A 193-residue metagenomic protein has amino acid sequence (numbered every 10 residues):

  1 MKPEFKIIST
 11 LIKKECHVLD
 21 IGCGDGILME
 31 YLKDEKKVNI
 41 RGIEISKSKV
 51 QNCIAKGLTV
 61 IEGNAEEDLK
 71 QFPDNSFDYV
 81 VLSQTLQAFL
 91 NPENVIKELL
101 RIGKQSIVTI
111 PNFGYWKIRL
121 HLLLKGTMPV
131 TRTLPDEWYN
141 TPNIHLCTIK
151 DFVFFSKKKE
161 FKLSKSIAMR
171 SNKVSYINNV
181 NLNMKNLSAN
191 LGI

Functional and structural regions predicted by a protein language model:
M1-E15: Conserved alpha-helix/loop element of class I SAM-dependent methyltransferases that forms part of the SAM/SAH-binding
K14, N75-S76, I102: Alpha-helix C-terminal capping/helix-to-coil transition sites in glycosyltransferase folds
G22-G24: Class I SAM-dependent methyltransferase "Motif I" SAM/SAH-binding loop
I27, Y31-D68: Class I SAM-dependent methyltransferase SAM/SAH-binding core
K70-Y79: A short acidic, Gly/Pro-enriched loop at the edge of an enzyme's catalytic core that lines a small-molecule cofactor
Y79-N91: A short SAM/SAH-binding and catalytic strip from SAM-dependent methyltransferases
E93-E98, Q105-I193: S-adenosyl-L-methionine-dependent methyltransferase catalytic module, highlighting the catalytic core
